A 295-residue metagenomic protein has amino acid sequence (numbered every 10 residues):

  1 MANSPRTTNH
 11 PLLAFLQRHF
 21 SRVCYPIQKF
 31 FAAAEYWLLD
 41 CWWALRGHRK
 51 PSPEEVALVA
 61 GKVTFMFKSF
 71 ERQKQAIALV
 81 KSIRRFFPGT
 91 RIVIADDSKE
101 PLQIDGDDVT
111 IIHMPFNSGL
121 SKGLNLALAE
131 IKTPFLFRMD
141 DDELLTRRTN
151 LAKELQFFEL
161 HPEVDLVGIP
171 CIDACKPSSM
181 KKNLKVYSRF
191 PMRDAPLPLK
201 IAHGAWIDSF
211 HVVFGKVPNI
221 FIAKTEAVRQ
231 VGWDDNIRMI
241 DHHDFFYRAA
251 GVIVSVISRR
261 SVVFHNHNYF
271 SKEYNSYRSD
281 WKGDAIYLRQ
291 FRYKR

Functional and structural regions predicted by a protein language model:
L12-K81: N-proximal low-complexity "stem/linker" segments adjacent to membrane-targeting elements
K81-T90: Short, acidic, metal-binding catalytic loop of nucleotide-sugar glycosyltransferases
M114-I131: Glycine-rich, basic loop-to-helix element that forms the pyrophosphate-binding segment of sugar-nucleotide handling
P134-L144: Short beta-strand-to-loop acidic/aromatic patch adjacent to the donor-nucleotide binding site
T149-S188: Conserved donor NDP-sugar-binding/catalytic core segment of glycosyltransferases
A174, I257-R278, Y287: Active-site donor/metal-binding and catalytic loop motifs of nucleotide-sugar-dependent glycosylation enzymes
L199-A223: A recurrent flexible, glycine/aromatic-enriched loop bordering the glycosyltransferase active site that acts as
G215-K216, I220-F221, A227-V231, I237-S261: A short, conserved alpha-helix in the catalytic core of glycosyltransferases
